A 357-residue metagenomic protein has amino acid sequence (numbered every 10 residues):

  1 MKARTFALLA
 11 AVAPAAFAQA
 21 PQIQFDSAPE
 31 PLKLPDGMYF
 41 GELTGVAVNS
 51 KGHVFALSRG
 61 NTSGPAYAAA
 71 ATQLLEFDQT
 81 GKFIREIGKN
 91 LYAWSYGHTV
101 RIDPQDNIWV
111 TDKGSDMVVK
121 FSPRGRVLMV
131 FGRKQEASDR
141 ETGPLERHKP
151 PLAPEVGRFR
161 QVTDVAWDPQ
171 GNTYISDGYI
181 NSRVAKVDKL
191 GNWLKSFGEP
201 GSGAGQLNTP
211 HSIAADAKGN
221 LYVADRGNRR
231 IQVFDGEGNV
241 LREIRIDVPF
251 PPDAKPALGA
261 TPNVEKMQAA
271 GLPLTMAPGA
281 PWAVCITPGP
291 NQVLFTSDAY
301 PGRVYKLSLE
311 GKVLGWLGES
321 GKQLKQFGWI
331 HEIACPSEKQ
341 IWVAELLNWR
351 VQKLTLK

Functional and structural regions predicted by a protein language model:
M1-A7: Bacterial N-terminal signal peptides that target proteins for export
A7-A16: Bacterial N-terminal signal peptides
Q19-K357: Eukaryotic scaffold repeat domains enriched in small/polar residues
